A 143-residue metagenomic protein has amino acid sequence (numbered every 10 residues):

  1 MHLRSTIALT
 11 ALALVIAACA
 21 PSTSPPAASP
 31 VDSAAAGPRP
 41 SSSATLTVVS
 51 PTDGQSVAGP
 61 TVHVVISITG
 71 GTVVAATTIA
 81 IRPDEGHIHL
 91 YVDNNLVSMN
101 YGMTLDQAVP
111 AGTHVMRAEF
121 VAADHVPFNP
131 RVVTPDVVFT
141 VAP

Functional and structural regions predicted by a protein language model:
M1-L9: Bacterial N-terminal signal peptides that target proteins for export
V15-A18: C-terminal motif of bacterial Sec signal peptides marking the signal peptidase cleavage site
A20-S22: Bacterial signal peptide processing site
P30-V57: Short, compositionally biased P/S/T/A/G/V-rich stretches that sit at domain boundaries
R39-S41, G54, T61-P143: Long, low-complexity serine/threonine/glycine- and acidic-rich segments characteristic of extracellular
